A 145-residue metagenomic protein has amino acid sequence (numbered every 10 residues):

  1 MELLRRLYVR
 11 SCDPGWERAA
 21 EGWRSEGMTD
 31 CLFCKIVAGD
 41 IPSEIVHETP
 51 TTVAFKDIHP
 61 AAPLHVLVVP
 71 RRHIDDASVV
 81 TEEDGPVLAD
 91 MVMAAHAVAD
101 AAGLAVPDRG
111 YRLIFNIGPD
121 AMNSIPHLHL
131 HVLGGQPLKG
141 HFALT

Functional and structural regions predicted by a protein language model:
L4-T145: HIT superfamily nucleotide-processing domains
